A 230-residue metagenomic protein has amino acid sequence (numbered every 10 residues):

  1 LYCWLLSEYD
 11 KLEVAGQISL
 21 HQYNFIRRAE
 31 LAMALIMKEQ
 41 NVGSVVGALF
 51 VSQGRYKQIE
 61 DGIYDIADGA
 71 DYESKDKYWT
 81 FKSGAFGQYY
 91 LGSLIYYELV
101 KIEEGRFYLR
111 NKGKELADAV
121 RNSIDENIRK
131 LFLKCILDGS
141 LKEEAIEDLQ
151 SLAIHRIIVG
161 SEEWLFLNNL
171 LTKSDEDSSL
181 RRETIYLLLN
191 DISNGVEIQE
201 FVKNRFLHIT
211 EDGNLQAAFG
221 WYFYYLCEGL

Functional and structural regions predicted by a protein language model:
L1-L230: Non-catalytic recognition/regulatory regions in large multidomain proteins
